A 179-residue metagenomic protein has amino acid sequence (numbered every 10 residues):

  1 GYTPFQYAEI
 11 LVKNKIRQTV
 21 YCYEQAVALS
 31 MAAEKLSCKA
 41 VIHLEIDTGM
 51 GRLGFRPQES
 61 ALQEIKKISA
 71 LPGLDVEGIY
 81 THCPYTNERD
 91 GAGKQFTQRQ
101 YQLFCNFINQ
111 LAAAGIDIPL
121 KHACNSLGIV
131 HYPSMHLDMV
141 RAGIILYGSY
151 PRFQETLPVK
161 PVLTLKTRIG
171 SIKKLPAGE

Functional and structural regions predicted by a protein language model:
G1-I16, V20-Y23, V27-L29, H131: N-terminal active-site wall of soluble small-molecule enzyme domains
G1-Y2, R17-Y21, K39-E45, V140-R141: Short hydrophobic/aromatic-enriched beta-strand-loop microsegments
E24-V27, M31-A33, V41, T48-P176: Active-site loop/helix belt of alpha/beta enzymes
